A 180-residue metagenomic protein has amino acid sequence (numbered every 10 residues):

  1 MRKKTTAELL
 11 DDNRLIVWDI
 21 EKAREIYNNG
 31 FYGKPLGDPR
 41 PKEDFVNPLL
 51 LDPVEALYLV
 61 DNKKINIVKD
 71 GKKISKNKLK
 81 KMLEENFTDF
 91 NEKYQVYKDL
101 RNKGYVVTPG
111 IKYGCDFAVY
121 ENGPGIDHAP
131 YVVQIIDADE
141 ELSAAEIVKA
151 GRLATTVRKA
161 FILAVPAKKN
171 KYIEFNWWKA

Functional and structural regions predicted by a protein language model:
M1-A180: Long Lys/Arg-rich low-complexity intrinsically disordered regions in nucleic-acid-associated proteins
